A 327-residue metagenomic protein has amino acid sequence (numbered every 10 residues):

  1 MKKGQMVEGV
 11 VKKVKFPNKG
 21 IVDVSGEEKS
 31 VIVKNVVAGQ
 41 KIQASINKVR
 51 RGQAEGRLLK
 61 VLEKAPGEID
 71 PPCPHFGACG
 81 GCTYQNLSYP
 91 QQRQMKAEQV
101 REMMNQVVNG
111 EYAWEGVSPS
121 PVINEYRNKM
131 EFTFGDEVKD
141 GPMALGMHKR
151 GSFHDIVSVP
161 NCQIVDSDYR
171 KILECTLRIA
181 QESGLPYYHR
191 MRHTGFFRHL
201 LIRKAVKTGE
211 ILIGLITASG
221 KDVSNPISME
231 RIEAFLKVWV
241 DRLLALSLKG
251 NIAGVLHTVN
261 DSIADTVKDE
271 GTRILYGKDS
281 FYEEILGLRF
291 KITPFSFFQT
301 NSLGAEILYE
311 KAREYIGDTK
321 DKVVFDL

Functional and structural regions predicted by a protein language model:
M1-L327: Accessory RNA-recognition modules of RNA-modification enzymes
